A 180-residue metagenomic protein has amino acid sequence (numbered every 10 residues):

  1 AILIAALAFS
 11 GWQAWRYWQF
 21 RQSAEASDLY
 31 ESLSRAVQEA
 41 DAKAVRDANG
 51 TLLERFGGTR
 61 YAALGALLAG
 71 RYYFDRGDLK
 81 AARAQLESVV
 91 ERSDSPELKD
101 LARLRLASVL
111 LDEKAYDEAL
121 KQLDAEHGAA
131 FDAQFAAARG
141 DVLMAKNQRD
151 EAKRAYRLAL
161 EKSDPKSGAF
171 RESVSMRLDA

Functional and structural regions predicted by a protein language model:
R21, R55-A62, R76, V90-K99 (+2 more regions): Short solvent-exposed coil/turn linkers within tandem alpha-helical repeat scaffolds
G128-A129, N147-G168, S175, D179: TPR/TPR-like (Sel1-like) alpha-helical repeat modules
